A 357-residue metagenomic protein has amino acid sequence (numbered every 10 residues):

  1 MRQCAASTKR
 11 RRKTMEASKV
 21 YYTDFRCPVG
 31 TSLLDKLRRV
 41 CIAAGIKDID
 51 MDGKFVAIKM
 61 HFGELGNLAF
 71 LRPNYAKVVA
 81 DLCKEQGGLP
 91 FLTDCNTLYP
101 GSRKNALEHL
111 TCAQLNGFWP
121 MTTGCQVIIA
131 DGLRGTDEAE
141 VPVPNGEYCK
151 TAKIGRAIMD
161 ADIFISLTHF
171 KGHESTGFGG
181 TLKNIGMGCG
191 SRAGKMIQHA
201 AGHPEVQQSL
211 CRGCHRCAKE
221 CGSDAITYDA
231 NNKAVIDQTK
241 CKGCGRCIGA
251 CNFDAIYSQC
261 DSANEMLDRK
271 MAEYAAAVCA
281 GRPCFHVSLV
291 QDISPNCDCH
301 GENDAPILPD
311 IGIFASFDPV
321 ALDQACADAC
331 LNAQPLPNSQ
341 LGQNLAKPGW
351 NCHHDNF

Functional and structural regions predicted by a protein language model:
R2-T14: Short, Lys/Arg-enriched N-terminal segments with co-localized hydrophobic residues within the first ~10-30 amino acids
E16-N67, L71-Y75, E85-T93, Y99-F357: Extended, low-polarity segments enriched in aliphatic/aromatic residues
